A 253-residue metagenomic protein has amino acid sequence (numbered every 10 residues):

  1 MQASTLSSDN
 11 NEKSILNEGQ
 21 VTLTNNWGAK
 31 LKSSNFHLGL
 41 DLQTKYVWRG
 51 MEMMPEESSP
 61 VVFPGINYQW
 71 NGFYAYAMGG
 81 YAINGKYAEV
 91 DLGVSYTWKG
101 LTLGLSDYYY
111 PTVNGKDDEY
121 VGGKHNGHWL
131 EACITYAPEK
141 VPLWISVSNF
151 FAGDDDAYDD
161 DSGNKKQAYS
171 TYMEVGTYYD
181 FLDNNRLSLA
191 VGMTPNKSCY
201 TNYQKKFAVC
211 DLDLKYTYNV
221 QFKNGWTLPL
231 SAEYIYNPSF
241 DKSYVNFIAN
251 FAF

Functional and structural regions predicted by a protein language model:
M1-H37: Cleavable N-terminal export/targeting peptides
S4-S7, N11-I15, L214, Y218-V220 (+1 more regions): Outer-membrane beta-barrel "beta-signal"
N26-N35, A137-P142, Y179-S188, N219-L230: Short loop/turn motifs that connect adjacent beta-strands in outer-membrane beta-barrel proteins
K32-S34, S58-V62, Q69, K86-V90 (+6 more regions): Residues that define the transmembrane beta-barrel architecture of outer-membrane proteins
L40-L42, P64-W70, L92-Y96, A132-P138 (+5 more regions): Residues on the lipid-exposed face of transmembrane beta-strands in outer-membrane beta-barrel proteins
L42-W48, W70-G72, G79-I83, W98-G100 (+7 more regions): Transmembrane beta-strands of outer-membrane beta-barrel pores
Y46-V62, G79: Surface-exposed strand-loop-strand hairpins of Gram-negative outer-membrane beta-barrel proteins
V121-C199: Detector for outer-membrane/organellar transmembrane beta-barrel domains, recognizing the amphipathic beta-strand
